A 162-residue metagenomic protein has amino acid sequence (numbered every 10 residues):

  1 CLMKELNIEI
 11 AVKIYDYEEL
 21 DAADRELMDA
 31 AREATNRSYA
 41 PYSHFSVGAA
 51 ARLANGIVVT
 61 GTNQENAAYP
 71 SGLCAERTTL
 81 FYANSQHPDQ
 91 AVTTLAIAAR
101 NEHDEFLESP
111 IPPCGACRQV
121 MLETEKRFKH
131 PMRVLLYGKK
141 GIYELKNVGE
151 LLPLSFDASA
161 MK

Functional and structural regions predicted by a protein language model:
L2-A30, H103-E105: Short, compositionally biased leader-like segments
K13-Y15, R37, A67, G141: Intrinsically disordered, low-complexity segments enriched in small/polar residues
A30-E33, R37: N-terminal glycine-/serine-/threonine-rich phosphate-binding loop
A40-S43: Short loop/turn motifs at secondary-structure junctions and domain boundaries
S46-L53: Short beta-strand scaffold segments in enzyme catalytic cores
T60-M161: Zn2+-dependent cytidine deaminase-like catalytic core
